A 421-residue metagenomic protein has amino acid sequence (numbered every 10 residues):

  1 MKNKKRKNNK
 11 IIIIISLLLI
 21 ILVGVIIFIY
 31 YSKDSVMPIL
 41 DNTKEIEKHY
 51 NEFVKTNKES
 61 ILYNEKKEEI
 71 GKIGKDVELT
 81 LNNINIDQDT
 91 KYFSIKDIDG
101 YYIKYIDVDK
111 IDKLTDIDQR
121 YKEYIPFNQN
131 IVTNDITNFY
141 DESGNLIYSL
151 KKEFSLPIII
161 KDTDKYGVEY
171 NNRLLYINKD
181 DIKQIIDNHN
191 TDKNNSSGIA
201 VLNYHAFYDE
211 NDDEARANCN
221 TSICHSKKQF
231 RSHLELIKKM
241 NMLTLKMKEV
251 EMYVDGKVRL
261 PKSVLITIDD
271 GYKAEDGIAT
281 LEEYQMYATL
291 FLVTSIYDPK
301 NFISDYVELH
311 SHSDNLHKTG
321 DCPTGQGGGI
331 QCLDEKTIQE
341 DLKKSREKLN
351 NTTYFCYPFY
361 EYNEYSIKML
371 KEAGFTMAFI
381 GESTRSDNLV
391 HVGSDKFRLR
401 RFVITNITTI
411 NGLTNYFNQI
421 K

Functional and structural regions predicted by a protein language model:
N3-I20: N-terminal Sec-pathway targeting helices
I20-Y30: Hydrophobic alpha-helical membrane-insertion segments, chiefly the h-region of N-terminal signal peptides
V36-H49, T80, K96-F127, E169-G198: Boundary regions of SH3-family modules and the immediately adjacent low-complexity/disordered segments in eukaryotic
L62-N64, F139-Y140, G167, D209-E214 (+2 more regions): Short, solvent-exposed loop/turn elements at domain surfaces
K72-D107, L146-D180: SH3/SH3-like beta-barrel superfamily modules
K179-K262, R401, T405-T408, G412-K421: N-terminal pre-catalytic segment of deacetylase/amide-hydrolase enzymes
D187-H189, K248-Y253, E275-D276, T294-V307 (+1 more regions): Alpha-helical scaffolding within the catalytic cores of extracellular/periplasmic polymer-degrading hydrolases
S197-C224, K257-V264, Y272-S366, D395-L399 (+1 more regions): Metal-dependent polysaccharide deacetylase catalytic core of the NodB/CE4 family, i.e., the active-site-bearing domain
